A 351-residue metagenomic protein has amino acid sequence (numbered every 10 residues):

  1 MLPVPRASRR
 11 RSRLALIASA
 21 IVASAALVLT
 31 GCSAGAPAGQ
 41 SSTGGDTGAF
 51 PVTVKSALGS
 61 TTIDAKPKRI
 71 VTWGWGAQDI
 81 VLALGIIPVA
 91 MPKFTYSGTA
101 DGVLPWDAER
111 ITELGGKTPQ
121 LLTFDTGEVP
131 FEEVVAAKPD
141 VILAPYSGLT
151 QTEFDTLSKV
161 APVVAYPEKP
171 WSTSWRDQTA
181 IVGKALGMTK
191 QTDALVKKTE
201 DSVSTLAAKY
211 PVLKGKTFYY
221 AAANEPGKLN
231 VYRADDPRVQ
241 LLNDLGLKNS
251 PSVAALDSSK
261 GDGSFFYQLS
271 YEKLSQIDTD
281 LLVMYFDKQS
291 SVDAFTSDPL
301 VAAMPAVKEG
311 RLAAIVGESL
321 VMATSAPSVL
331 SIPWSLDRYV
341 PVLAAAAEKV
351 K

Functional and structural regions predicted by a protein language model:
M1-T30: Sec-dependent bacterial lipoprotein signal peptides
V28-G48: Bacterial lipoprotein signal-peptidase II cleavage site
L58, L122-P130, G261-S270: Short helix-initiation/N-cap motifs at beta->coil->alpha
S60, T152-P226, S325-K351: Extracytoplasmic substrate-binding proteins
Q78-F131: A short, structured surface patch at a secondary-structure boundary
F131, K138-A144, P162, L274 (+1 more regions): Proline-aspartate-enriched helix->loop->beta-strand connector
Y232-F265: Alpha-helical, coiled-coil/dimerization segments enriched in small aliphatic residues
D278-K351: Structured C-terminal subdomain patch of bacterial secreted/periplasmic proteins
